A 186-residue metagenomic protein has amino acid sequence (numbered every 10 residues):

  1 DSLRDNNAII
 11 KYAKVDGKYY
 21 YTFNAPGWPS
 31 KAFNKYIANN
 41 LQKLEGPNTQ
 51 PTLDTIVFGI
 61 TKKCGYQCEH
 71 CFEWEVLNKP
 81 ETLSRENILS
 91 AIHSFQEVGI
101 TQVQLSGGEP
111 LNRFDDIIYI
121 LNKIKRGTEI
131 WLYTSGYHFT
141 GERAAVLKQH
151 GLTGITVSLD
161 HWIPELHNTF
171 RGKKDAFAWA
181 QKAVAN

Functional and structural regions predicted by a protein language model:
D1-E75, Q96: N-terminal pre-core extensions flanking Radical SAM catalytic domains
Y66, N78, N112: Active-site micro-motifs of SAM-dependent methyltransferase domains
W74-N78, W162-P164: A short, flexible beta-alpha/helix-coil linker loop
P80-S84: Short cysteine/histidine-rich zinc-coordinating motifs and their immediately flanking basic loops
R85-L105, R113-N186: Radical SAM/AdoMet-radical enzyme domain recognition
